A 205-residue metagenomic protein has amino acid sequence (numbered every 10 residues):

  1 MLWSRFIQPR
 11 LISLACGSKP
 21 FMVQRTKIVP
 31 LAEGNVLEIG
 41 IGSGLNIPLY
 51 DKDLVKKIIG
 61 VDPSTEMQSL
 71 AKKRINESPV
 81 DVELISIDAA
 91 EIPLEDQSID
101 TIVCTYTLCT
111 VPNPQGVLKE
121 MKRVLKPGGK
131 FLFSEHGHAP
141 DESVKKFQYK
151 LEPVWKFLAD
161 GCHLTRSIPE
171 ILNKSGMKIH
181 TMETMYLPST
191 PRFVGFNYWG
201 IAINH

Functional and structural regions predicted by a protein language model:
A15-N35, L45-L49: Conserved alpha-helix/loop element of class I SAM-dependent methyltransferases that forms part of the SAM/SAH-binding
L37-I39, S43-E91: Class I SAM-dependent methyltransferase SAM/SAH-binding core
I87-I102: A short acidic, Gly/Pro-enriched loop at the edge of an enzyme's catalytic core that lines a small-molecule cofactor
D100-N113: A short SAM/SAH-binding and catalytic strip from SAM-dependent methyltransferases
Q115-P127: A short glycine-rich, Lys/Arg-flanked "PGG" loop and its adjoining helix->strand segment in the class I
G128-H136: Conserved beta-strand signature within the Rossmann-like core of class I S-adenosyl-L-methionine
D160-G176: Short alpha-helix
M177, T184-H205: Core SAM-dependent methyltransferase catalytic element
